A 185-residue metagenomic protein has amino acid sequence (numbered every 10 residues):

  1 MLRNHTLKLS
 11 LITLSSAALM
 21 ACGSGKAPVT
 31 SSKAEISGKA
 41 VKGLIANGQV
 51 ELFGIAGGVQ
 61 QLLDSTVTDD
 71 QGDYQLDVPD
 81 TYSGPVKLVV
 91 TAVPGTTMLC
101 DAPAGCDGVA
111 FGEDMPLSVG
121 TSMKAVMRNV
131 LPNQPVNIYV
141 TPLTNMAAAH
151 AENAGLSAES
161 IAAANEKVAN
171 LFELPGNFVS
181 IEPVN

Functional and structural regions predicted by a protein language model:
M1-M20: Sec-dependent bacterial lipoprotein signal peptides
C22-N185: Feature for extracytoplasmic/surface-facing segments of secreted or surface-associated proteins, emphasizing
